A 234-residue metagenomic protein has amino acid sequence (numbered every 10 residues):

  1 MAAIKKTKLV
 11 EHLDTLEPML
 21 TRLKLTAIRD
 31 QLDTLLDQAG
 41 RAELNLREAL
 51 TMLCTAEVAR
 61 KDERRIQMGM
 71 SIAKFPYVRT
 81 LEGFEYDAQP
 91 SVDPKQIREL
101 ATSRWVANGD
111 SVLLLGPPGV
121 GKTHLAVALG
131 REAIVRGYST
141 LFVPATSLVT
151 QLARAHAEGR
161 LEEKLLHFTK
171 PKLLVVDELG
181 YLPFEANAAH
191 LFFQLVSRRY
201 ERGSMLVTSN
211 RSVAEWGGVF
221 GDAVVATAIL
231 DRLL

Functional and structural regions predicted by a protein language model:
M1-L23: Charged, compositionally biased N-terminal leader segments and the immediate start of the first structured element
D14, P18-T21, D30-D33, T51-M52 (+11 more regions): Solvent-exposed alpha-helical segments within well-ordered globular domains of core cellular machineries
E17, T21, L25-Y77: Interdomain "pre-motor" coupling segment immediately N-terminal to P-loop NTPase/helicase cores
T51-R104, N108-S111: AAA+ P-loop ATPase motor domain of ring mechanoenzymes
V92-K170, V219: Conserved P-loop
Y138-S139, V143, S147-L173, L179-L234: Replace "adjacent to P-loop NTPase cores in ATP/GTP-dependent enzymes" with "adjacent to NTP-binding cores
